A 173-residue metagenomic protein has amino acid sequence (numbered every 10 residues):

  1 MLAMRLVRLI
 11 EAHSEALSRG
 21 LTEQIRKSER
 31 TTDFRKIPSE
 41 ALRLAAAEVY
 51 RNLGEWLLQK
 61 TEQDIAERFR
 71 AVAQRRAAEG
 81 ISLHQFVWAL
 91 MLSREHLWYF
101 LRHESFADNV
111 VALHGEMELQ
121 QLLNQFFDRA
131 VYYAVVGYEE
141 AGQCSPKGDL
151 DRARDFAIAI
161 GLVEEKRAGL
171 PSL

Functional and structural regions predicted by a protein language model:
L2-H84: N-terminal low-complexity or simple alpha-helical regulatory segments that function as activation/interaction modules
L6, I65-S172: Long, amphipathic alpha-helical coupling/dimerization segments that relay conformational signals between
